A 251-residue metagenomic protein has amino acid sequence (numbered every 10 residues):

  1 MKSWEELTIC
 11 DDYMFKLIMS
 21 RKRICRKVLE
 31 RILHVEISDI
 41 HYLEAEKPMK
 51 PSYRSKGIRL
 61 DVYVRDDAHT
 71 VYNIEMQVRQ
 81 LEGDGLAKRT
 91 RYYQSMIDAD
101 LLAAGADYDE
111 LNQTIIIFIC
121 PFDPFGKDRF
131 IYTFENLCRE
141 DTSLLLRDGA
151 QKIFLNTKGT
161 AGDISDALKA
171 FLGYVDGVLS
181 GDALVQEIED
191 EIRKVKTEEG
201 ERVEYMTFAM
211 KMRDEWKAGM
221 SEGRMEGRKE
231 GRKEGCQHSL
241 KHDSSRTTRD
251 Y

Functional and structural regions predicted by a protein language model:
M1-Q151, A161-D163, A218: Accessory alpha/beta interaction modules
K2-E5, I9, Y13, Y72-Q77 (+1 more regions): Short, charged alpha-helical interaction segments and adjacent helix-coil junctions
D148, N156-G159, L172-V178: Active-site environment of non-heme Fe oxygenases that use a 2-His-1-carboxylate facial triad
